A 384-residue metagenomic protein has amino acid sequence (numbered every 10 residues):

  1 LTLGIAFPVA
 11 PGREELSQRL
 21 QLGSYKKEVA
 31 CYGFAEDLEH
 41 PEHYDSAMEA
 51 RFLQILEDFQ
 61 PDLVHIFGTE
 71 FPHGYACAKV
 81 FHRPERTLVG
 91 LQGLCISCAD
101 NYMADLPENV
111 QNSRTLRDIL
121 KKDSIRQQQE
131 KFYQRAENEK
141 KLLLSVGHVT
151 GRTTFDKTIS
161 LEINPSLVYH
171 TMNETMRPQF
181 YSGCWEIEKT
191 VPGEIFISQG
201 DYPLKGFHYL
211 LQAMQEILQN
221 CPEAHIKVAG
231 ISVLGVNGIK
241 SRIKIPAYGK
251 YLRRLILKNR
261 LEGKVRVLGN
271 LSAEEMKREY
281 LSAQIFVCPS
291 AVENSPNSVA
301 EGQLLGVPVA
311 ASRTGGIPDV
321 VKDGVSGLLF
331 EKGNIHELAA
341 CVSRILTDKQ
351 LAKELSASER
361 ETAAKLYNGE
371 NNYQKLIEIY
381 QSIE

Functional and structural regions predicted by a protein language model:
L1-A30: N-terminal subdomain of nucleotide-sugar transferases
L56, R278-A283: Short alpha-helical donor nucleotide-sugar binding micro-motif in glycosyltransferases
C95, Q111-H148, E162: Membrane-proximal helix-turn-helix segments that form the acceptor-binding/catalytic region of lipid-linked
E186-K205, L211-L218, I226-A229: Conserved donor-binding/catalytic core segment of Leloir-type glycosyltransferases
K240-N270, E274: Nucleotide-activated donor-binding/catalytic signature segment of Leloir-type glycosyltransferases, i.e., the conserved
A291: Aromatic "clamp/platform" in nucleotide-sugar-dependent glycosyltransferases that forms part of the donor/acceptor
P308-A311: Short hydrophobic beta-strand element within catalytic cores of glycosyltransferases and related nucleotide-activated
D323-G324, L328-I335, R344-Q350: Conserved acidic donor-binding segment of nucleotide-sugar-dependent glycosyltransferases
